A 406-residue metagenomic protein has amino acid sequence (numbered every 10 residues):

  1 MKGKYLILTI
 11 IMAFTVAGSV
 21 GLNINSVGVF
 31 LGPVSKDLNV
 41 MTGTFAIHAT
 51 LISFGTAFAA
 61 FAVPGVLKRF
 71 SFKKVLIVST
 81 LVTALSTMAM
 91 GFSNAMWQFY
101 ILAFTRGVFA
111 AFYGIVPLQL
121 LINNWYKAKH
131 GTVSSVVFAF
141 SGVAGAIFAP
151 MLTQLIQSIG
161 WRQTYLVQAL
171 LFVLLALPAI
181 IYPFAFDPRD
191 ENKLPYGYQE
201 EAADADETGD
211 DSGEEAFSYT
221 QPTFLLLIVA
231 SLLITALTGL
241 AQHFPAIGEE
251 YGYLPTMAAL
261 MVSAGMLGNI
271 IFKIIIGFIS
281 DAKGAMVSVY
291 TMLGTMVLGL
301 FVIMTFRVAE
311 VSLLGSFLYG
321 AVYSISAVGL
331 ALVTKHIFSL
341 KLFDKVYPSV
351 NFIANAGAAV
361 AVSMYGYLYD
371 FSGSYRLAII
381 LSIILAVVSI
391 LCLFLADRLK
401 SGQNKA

Functional and structural regions predicted by a protein language model:
L8-T42, A60-V63, A149, T238-P245: Extracytoplasmic
V27-V34, Y219-I276: Extracytoplasmic gate region of multi-pass secondary transporters
F58-M96: Conserved MFS/SLC helix-loop-helix module at the cytosolic interface between two early adjacent transmembrane helices
Q98-Y113, L232, V311-I325: Hydrophobic core of transmembrane alpha-helices in multi-pass small-molecule transporters, especially MFS/SLC-type
F104-A139, S339: Cytoplasmic helix-loop-helix junction between adjacent transmembrane helices in 12-TM secondary transporters
F140-P188: Helix-loop-helix hairpin linking two adjacent transmembrane segments in secondary transporters
S263, G268-N269, I275, S280-V333: C-terminal transmembrane helical hairpin of 12-TM major facilitator-type secondary transporters
I337-S372: A late C-terminal transmembrane helix in Major Facilitator Superfamily
